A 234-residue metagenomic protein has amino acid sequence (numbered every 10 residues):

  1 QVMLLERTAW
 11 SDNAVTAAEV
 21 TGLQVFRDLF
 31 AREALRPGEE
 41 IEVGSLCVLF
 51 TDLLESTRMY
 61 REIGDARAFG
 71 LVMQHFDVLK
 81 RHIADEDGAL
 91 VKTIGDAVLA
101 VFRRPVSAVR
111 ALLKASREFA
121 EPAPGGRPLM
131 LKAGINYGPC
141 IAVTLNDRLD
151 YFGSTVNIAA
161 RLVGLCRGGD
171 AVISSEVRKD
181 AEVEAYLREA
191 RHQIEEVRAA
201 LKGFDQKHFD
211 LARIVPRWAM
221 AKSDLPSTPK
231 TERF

Functional and structural regions predicted by a protein language model:
Q1-G44: Regulatory cytosolic signal-relay segments
Q1-N13, R198-F204, H208-D210, V215 (+1 more regions): PAS-family sensory/regulatory modules and their coupling/dimerization elements
L4-L5, L90, Q193: A structural signal for short, hydrophobic beta-strand segments that form beta-sheets in beta-rich/all-beta domains
E6-N13, A97, T144-R148: Short hinge/gating elements
R7, F50-L53, Y137, R213-P216: Flexible glycine-/small-residue-rich
V20, R32-A111, E118: Catalytic NTP-binding/metal-coordinating core of nucleotidyl cyclase/transferase enzymes
T21-R32, I214-F234: Intrinsically disordered or compositionally simple regulatory linkers and C-terminal tails in signal-transduction
V101-Q206: Catalytic beta-strand-to-alpha-helix segment of the class III nucleotidyl cyclase homology domain
